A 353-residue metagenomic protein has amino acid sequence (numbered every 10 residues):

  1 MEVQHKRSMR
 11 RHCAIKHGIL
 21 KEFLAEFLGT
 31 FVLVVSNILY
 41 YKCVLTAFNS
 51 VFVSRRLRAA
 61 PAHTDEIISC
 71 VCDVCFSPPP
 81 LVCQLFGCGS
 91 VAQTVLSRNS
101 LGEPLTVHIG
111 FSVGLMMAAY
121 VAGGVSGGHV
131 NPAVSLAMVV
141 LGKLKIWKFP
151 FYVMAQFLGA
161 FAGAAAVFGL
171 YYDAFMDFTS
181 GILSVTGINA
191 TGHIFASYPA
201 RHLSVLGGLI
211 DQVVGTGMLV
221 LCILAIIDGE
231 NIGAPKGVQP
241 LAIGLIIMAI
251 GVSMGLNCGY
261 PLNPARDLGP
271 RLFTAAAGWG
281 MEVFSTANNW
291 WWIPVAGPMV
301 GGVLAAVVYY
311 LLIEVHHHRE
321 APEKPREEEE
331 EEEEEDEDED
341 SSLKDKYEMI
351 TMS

Functional and structural regions predicted by a protein language model:
M1-S353: Membrane-interface helix-loop junctions and terminal tails of multi-pass membrane proteins
